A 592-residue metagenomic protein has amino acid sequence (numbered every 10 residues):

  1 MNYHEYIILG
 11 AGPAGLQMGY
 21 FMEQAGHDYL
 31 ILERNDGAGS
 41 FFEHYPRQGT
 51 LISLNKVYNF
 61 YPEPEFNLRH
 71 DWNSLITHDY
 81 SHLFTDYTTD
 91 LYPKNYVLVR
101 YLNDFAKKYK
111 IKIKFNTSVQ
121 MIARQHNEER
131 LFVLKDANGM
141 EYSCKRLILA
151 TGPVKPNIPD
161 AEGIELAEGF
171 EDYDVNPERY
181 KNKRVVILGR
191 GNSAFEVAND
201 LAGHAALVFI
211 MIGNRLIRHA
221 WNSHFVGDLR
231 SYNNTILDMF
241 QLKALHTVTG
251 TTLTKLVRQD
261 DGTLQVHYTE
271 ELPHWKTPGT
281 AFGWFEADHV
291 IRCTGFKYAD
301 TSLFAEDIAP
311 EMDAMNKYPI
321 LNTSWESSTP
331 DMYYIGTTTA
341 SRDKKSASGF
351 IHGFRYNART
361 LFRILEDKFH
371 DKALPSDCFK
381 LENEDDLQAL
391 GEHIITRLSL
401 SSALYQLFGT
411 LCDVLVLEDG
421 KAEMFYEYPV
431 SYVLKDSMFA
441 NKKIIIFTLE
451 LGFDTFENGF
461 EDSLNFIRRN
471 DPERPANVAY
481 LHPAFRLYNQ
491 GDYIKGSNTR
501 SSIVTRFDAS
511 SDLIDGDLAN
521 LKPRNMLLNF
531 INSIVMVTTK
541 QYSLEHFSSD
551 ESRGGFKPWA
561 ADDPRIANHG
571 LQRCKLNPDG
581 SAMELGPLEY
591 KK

Functional and structural regions predicted by a protein language model:
N2-N35, G39-S40, Y87-S376, I395-K592: Flavin (primarily FAD) cofactor-binding/catalytic cores of flavoenzymes
H44-Y80, H224-K255: N-terminal glycine-rich dinucleotide-binding loop that anchors FAD/FMN and/or NAD(P) in oxidoreductases
L51-N67, H82-T89, F369-E384: A short alpha-helix-loop-beta-strand transition element characteristic of N-terminal alpha/beta dinucleotide-binding
E382-S399: Short, structured protein-protein interaction patches enriched in aromatics and acidic/basic residues, typified by
